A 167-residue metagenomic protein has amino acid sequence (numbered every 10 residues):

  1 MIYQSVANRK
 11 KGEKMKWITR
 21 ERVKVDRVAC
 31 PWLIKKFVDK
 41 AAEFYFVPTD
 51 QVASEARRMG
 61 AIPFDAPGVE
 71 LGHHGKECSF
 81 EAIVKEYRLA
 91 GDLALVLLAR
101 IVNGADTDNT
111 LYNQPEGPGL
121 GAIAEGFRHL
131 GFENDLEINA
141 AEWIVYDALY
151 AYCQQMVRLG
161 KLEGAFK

Functional and structural regions predicted by a protein language model:
I2-K14: Short, Lys/Arg-enriched N-terminal segments with co-localized hydrophobic residues within the first ~10-30 amino acids
Y3-V6, I83, V102: Extended hydrophobic/Leu-rich segments
G12, R22-V25: Intrinsically disordered, low-complexity regions
E13-K16, I123: Glycine-rich, often proline-containing surface loops adjacent to acidic residues and nearby aromatics that form
W17-R20, R27-G91, L95: Conserved, aromatic- and glycine-enriched, well-ordered alpha/beta core segments that occur as contiguous structural
D26-R27, N139: Active-site-proximal structural scaffolding
K85-K167: A charged, amphipathic interaction segment
